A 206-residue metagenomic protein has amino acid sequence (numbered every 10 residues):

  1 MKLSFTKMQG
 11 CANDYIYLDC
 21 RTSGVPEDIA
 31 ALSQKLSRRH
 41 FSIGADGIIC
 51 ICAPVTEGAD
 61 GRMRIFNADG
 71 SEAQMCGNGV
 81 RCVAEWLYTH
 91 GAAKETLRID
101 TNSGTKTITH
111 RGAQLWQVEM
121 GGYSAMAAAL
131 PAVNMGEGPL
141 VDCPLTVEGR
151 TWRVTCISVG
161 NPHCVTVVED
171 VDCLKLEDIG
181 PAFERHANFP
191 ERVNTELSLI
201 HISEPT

Functional and structural regions predicted by a protein language model:
M1-G112, V165-S203: A glycine-rich beta-to-alpha transition motif near the start of alpha/beta enzyme domains, typified by
D100-V168, D172-L176: ATP-dependent small-molecule kinase catalytic core of the GHMP/sugar-kinase superfamily and closely related
